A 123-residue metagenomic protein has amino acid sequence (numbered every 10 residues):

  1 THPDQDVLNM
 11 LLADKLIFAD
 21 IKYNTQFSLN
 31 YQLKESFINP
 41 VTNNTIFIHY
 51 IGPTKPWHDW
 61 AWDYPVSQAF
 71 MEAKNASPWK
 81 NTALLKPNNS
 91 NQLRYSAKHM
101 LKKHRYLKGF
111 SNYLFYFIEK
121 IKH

Functional and structural regions predicted by a protein language model:
T1-H123: A glycosyltransferase accessory/donor-loop signature
